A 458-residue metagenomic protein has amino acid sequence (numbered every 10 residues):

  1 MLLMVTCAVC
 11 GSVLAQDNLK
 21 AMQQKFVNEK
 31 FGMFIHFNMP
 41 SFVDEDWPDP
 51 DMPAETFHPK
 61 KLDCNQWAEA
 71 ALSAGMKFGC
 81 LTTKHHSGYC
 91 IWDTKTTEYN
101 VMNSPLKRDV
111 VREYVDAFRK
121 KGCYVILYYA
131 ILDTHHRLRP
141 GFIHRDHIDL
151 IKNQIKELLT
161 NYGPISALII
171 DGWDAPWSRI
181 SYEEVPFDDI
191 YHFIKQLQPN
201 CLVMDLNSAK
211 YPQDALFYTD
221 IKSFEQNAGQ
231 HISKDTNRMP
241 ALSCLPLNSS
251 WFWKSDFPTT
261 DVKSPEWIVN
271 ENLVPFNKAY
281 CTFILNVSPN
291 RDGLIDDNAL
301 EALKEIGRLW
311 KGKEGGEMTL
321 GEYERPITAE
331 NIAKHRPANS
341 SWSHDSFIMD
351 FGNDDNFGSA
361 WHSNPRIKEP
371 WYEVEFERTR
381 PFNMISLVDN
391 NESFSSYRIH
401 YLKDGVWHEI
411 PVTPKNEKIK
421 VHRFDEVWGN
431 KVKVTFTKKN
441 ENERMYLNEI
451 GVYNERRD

Functional and structural regions predicted by a protein language model:
M1-Q16: Bacterial Sec-dependent N-terminal signal peptides
A15-H344, S386-D389, S395, Y401 (+5 more regions): Mature catalytic domains of secreted/periplasmic carbohydrate-active enzymes
F351-F357: Acidic, glycine-anchored loop motifs typical of Ca2+
N364-R378: Short beta-strands within extracellular/lumenal beta-sheet-rich domains
T379-F382, E392-F394, G429: Short proline/glycine-enriched turn/loop motifs at strand-loop junctions of beta-rich domains
V406-E409: Tryptophan-centered short beta-strand motifs
N448-D458: Short beta-strand-to-coil "C-cap" segments at the C-terminal boundary of structured domains/repeats, marking
